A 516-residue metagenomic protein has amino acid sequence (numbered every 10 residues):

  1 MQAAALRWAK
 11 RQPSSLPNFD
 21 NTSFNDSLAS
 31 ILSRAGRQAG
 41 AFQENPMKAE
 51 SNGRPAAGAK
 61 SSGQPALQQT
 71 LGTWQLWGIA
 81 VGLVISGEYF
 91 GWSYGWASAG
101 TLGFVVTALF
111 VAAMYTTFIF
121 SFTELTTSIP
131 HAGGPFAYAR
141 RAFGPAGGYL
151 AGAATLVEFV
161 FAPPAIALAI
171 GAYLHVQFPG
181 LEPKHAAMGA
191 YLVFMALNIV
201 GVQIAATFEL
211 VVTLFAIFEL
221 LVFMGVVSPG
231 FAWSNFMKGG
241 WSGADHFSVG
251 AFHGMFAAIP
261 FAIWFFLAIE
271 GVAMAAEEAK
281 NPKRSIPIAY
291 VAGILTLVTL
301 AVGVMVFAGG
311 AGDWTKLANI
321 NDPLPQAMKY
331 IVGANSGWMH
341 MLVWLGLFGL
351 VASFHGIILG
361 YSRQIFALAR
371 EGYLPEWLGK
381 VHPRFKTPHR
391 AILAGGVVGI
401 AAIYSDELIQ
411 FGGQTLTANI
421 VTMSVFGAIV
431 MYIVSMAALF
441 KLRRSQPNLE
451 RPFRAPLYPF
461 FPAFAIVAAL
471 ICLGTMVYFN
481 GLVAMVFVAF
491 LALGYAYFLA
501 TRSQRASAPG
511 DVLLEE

Functional and structural regions predicted by a protein language model:
N21, F42-V105, Y115-F120, I129-A132 (+2 more regions): Membrane-interface "cap" regions at the ends of multi-pass membrane proteins
S62, T101-V105, L181, V211-V343 (+1 more regions): Helix-loop-helix junctions that connect adjacent transmembrane segments in multi-pass membrane transporters
A66, F208, V212, L378-H389 (+1 more regions): C-terminal membrane-solvent junction of multi-pass transporters and transport-like membrane proteins
E88-A186, L295-T299, G303, M431 (+1 more regions): Extracellular loop-to-transmembrane helix junctions
F110, T422-M423, G427-A428, F440 (+1 more regions): A generic transmembrane alpha-helix motif of multi-pass inner-membrane proteins
H131, A154-L168, F266-A279, G337-E376 (+2 more regions): Membrane-helix boundary/coupling elements in multi-pass transport proteins
A137, G144, H175-Q177, A289-I358 (+1 more regions): TM-loop-TM module centered on a large, flexible mid-protein loop between adjacent transmembrane helices in multi-pass
P183-G240, Y290-L295, V425-I433, F461-F464 (+1 more regions): Membrane-interface loop-to-helix entry segments
